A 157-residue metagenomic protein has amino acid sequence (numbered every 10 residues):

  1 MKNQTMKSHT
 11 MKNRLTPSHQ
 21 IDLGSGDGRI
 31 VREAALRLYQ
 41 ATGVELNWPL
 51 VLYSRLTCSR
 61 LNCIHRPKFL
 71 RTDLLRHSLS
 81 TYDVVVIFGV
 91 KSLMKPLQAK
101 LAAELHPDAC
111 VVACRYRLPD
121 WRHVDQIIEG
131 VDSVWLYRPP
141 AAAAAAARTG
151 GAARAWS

Functional and structural regions predicted by a protein language model:
M1, R14-P17: S-adenosyl-L-methionine
H19-G26: Conserved class I S-adenosyl-L-methionine
D27-Y39: Conserved SAM-binding loop of SAM-dependent methyltransferases across substrates and taxa, primarily the Class I
Q40-E45: Conserved SAM-binding motif I beta-strand of class I
W48-L50: Conserved short alpha-helix immediately C-terminal to the canonical SAM/SAH-binding motif I of Rossmann-like
L52-S80: S-adenosyl-L-methionine
S80-P96: A short SAM/SAH-binding and catalytic strip from SAM-dependent methyltransferases
S92-S157: C-terminal substrate-binding/active-site "lid" region of AdoMet-derived donor-dependent transferases
